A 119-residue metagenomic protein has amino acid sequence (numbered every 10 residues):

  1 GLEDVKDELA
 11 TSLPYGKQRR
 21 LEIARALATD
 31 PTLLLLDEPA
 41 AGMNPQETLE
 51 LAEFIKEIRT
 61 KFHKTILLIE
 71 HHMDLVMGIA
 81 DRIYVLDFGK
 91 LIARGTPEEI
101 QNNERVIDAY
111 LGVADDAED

Functional and structural regions predicted by a protein language model:
G1-D119: Glycine-rich phosphate-binding loops of nucleotide-dependent enzymes
